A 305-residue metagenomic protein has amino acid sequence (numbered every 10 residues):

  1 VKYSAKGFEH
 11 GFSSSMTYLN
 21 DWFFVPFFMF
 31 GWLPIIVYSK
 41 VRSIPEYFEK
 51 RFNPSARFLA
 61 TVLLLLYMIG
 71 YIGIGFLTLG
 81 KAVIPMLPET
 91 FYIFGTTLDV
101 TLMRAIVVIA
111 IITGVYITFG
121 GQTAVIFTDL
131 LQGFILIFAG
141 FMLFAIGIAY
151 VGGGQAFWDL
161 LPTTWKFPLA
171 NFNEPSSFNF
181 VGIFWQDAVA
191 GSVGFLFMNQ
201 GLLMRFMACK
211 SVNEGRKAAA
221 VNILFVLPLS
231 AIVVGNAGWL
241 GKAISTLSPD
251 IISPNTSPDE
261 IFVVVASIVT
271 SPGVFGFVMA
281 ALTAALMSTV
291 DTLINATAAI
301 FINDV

Functional and structural regions predicted by a protein language model:
K2-A5, L282, L293-D304: Re-entrant/interfacial helical elements at transmembrane boundaries that shape and gate the permeation pathway
K2-L19, T90-I93, T97-A105, F134-G276: Loop-to-helix junctions at membrane interfaces in multi-pass transport proteins
E9-S13, Y38-R42, R51-S55, A208-E214 (+1 more regions): Juxtamembrane helix-boundary/capping and inter-helix hinge elements in multi-pass membrane proteins
S15-T118, D187-F195, A284-T292: Helix-loop-helix module between adjacent transmembrane segments
D21-V25, L64-M68, A110-G114, Q132-L136 (+4 more regions): Residue-level recognition of pore/gate-forming positions within transmembrane alpha-helices of multi-pass
E46-P54, T61, A124, D159 (+4 more regions): Short amphipathic alpha-helical coupling elements at transmembrane boundaries
G121-F127: Membrane-interface helix caps and helix-loop-helix hairpins in membrane proteins
F127-L130, T289-T297: Short, non-helical or kinked segments that cap or interrupt transmembrane helices
